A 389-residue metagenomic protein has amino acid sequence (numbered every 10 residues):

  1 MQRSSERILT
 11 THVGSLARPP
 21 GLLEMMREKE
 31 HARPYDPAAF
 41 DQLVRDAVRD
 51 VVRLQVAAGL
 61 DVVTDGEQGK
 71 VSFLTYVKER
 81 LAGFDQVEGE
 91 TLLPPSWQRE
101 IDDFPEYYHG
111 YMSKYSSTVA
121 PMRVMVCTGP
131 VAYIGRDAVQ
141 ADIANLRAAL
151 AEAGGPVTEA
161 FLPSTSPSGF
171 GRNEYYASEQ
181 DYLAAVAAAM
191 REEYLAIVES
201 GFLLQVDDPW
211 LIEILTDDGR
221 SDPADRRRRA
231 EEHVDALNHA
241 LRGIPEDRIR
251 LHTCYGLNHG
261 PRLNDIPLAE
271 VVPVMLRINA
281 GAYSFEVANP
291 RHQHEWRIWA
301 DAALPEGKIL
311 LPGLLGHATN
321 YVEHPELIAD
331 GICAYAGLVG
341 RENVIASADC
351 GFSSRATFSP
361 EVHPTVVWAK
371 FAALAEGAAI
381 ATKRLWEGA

Functional and structural regions predicted by a protein language model:
M1-A389: Domain-level signal for soluble alpha/beta catalytic cores
